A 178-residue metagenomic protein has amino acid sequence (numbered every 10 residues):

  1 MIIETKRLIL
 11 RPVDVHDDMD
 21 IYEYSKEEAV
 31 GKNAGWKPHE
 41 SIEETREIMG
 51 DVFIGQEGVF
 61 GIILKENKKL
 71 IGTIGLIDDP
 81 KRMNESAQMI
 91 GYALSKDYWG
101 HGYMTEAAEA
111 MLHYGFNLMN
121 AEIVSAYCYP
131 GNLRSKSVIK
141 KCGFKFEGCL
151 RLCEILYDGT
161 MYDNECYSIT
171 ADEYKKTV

Functional and structural regions predicted by a protein language model:
M1-K32, V59, I63-V178: Acyl-donor (CoA/ACP) binding surface of acyl/acetyltransferases
A29-G50: Conserved GNAT-fold acetyl-CoA-binding loop/helix
M49-G61: A short helix-loop-beta-strand connector motif used in the catalytic cores of GNAT acetyltransferases and, in some
